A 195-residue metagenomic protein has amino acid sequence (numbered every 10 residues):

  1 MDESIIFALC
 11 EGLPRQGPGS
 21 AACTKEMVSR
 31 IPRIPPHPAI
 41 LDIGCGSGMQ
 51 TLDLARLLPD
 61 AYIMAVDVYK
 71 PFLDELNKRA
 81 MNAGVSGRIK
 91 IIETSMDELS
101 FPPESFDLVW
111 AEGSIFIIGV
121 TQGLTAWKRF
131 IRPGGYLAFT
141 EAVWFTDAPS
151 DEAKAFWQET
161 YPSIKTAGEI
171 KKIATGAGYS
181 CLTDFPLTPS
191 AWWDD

Functional and structural regions predicted by a protein language model:
S4-A21: Class I SAM-dependent methyltransferase Rossmann-like catalytic core, especially the SAM/SAH-binding loop
G17-P36: Conserved alpha-helix/loop element of class I SAM-dependent methyltransferases that forms part of the SAM/SAH-binding
L41, M49-E98: Class I SAM-dependent methyltransferase SAM/SAH-binding core
D97-L108: A short acidic, Gly/Pro-enriched loop at the edge of an enzyme's catalytic core that lines a small-molecule cofactor
L108-T121: A short SAM/SAH-binding and catalytic strip from SAM-dependent methyltransferases
Q122-Y136: A short glycine-rich, Lys/Arg-flanked "PGG" loop and its adjoining helix->strand segment in the class I
A142-Y161: Short, glycine-/aromatic-enriched active-site segment of Class I SAM-dependent methyltransferases
E159-D195: Substrate-binding/catalytic lobe of Class I Rossmann-like enzymes that use SAM or dcSAM, i.e., the mid-to-C-terminal
